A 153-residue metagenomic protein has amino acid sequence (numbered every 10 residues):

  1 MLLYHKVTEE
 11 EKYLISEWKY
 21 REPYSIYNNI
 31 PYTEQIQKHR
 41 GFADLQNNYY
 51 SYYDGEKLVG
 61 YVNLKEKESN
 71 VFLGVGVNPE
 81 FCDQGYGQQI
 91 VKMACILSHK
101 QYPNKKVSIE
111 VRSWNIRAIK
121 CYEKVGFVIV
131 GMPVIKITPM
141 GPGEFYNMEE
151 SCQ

Functional and structural regions predicted by a protein language model:
M1-L3: Extreme N-terminal starter segment of soluble prokaryotic enzymes
K6-Y13, E17-C82, L97, Q101 (+1 more regions): Acetyl-CoA-dependent GNAT
G74-G76, G85, C121, G131: Glycine-centered small-residue hotspots that permit tight backbone geometry or close packing
G76, Q89, R117: Short alpha-helical segment within the catalytic ATP-binding CA
F81, G85-A94: Conserved acetyl-CoA pyrophosphate-binding loop and the N-cap/start of the following alpha-helix in GNAT-like
N104-S108, R112-I119, V125-V128, M132-Q153: C-terminal "cap" of GNAT-fold acetyltransferases
